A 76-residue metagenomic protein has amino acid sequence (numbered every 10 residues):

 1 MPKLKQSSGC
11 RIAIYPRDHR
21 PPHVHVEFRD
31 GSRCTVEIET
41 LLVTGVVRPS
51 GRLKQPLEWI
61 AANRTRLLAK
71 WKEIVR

Functional and structural regions predicted by a protein language model:
M1-L4, P22, S32-C34, L67: Generic detector of short, locally flexible boundary/turn motifs and exposed helical patches
M1-R20: Short, charged/polar N-terminal "headpieces" of proteins
L4, R29, L41-L42, L53 (+2 more regions): Generic detector of leucine side chains in alpha-helical contexts
S8-C10, G45-V46, L57: Short, charged low-complexity linear motifs
R11, P22-H23, R66, I74: Residue-level detector of solvent-exposed, low-hydrophobicity positions
I12-I14, I38, I60, I74: Weak global preference for isoleucine
Y15-S50: A short, structured beta-strand/loop element
P49-R76: C-terminal structural segments of small proteins and small subunits
